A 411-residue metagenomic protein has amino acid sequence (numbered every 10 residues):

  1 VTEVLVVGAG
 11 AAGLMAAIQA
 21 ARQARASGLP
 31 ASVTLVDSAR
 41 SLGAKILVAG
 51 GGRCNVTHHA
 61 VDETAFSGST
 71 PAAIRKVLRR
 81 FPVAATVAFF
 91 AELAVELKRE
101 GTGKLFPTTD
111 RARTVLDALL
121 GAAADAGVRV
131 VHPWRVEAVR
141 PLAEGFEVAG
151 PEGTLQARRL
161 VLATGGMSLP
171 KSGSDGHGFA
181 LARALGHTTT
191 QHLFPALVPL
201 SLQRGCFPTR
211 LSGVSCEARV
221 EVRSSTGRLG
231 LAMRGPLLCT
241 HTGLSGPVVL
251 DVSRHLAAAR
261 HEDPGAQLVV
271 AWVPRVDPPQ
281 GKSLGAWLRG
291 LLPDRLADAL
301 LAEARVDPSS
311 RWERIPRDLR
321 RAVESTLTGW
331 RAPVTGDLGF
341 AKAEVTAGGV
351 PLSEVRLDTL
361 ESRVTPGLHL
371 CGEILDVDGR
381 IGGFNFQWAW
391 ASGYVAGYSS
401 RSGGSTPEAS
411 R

Functional and structural regions predicted by a protein language model:
V1-T2, A149-R159, A232-G235: Core beta-strand elements of the Rossmann-like FAD/NAD(P) dinucleotide-binding domain in flavoenzyme oxidoreductases
L5-V7, T34-V36, V136, L155-K171 (+4 more regions): Short hydrophobic core segments
A21-G51: Glycine-rich FAD pyrophosphate-binding loop
R40-L42, L47, T57-E63, E96 (+1 more regions): An anion/pyrophosphate-binding glycine-rich loop and adjacent beta-alpha core in soluble alpha-beta enzymes
R53-R99: Glycine-rich active-site loop/strand segments that organize a redox cofactor
H132, A299-D378: A glycine-rich dinucleotide-binding beta-alpha-beta segment and adjacent secondary-structure elements that constitute
H132-G145: A conserved short coil-to-beta-strand element within the FAD-binding core of flavoproteins
G166-L185, V377-T406: A conserved FAD-binding loop/helix module that cradles the flavin
